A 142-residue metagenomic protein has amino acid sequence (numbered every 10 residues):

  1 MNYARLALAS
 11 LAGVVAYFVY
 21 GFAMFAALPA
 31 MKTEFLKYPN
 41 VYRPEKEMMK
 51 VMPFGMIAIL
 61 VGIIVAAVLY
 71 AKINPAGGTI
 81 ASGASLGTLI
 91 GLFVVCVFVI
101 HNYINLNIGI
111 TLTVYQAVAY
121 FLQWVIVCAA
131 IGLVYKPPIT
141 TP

Functional and structural regions predicted by a protein language model:
M1-P142: Juxtamembrane/disordered regions of integral membrane proteins
